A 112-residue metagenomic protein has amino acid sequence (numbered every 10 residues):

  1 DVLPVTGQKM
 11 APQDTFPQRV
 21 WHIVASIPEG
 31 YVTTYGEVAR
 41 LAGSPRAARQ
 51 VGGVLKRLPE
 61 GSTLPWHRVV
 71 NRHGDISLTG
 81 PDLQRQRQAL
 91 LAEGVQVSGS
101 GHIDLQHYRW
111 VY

Functional and structural regions predicted by a protein language model:
L3-Y112: Nucleic acid-binding interface residues in structured DNA/RNA-binding domains, emphasizing the DNA-engaging scaffolds
